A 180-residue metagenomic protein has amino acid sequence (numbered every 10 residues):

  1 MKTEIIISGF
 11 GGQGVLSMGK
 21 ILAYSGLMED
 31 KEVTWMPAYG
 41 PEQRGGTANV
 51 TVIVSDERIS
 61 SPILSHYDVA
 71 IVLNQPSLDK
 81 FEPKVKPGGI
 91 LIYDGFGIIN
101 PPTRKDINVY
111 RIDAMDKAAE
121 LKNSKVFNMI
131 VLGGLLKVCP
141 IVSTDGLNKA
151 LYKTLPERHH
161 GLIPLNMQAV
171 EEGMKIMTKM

Functional and structural regions predicted by a protein language model:
M1-M180: Active-site cofactor/cluster-binding pocket
